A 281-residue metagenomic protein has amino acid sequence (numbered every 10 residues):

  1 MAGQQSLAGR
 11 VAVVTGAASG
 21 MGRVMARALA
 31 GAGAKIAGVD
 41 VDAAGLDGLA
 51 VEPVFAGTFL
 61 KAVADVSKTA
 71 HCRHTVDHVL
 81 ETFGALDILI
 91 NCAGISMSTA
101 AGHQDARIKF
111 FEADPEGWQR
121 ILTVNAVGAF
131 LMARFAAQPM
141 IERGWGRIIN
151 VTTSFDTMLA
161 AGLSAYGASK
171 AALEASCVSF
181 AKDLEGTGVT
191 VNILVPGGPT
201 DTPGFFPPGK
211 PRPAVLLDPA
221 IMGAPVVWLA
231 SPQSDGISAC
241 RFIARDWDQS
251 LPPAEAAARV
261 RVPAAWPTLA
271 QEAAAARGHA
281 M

Functional and structural regions predicted by a protein language model:
Q4-A37: Canonical Rossmann dinucleotide-binding motif of NAD(H)/NADP(H)-dependent dehydrogenases/reductases, specifically
A32-G48: Conserved glycine-rich Rossmann-like NAD(P)H-binding loop of the short-chain dehydrogenase/reductase
A43-A44, V63-T75, P115: The beta1-alpha1 cofactor-binding region of Rossmann-like NAD(H)/NADP(H)-dependent oxidoreductases
A100-Q119: Substrate-binding pocket helix/loop in short-chain dehydrogenase/reductase
A133, S169: Active-site helix of classical SDR
Q138, K182-D183: Alpha-helical segment proximal to the catalytic Tyr-Lys
G186, I193-L194, K210-M281: C-terminal helical subdomain
